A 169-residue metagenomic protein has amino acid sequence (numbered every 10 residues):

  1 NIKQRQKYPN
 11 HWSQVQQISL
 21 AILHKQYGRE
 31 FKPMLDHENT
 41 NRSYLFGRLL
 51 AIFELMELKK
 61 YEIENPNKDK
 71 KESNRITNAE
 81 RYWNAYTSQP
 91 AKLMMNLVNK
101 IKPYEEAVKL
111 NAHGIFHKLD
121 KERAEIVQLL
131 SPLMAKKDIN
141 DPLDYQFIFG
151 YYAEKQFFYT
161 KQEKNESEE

Functional and structural regions predicted by a protein language model:
N1-E169: Intrinsic-disorder/low-complexity detector
